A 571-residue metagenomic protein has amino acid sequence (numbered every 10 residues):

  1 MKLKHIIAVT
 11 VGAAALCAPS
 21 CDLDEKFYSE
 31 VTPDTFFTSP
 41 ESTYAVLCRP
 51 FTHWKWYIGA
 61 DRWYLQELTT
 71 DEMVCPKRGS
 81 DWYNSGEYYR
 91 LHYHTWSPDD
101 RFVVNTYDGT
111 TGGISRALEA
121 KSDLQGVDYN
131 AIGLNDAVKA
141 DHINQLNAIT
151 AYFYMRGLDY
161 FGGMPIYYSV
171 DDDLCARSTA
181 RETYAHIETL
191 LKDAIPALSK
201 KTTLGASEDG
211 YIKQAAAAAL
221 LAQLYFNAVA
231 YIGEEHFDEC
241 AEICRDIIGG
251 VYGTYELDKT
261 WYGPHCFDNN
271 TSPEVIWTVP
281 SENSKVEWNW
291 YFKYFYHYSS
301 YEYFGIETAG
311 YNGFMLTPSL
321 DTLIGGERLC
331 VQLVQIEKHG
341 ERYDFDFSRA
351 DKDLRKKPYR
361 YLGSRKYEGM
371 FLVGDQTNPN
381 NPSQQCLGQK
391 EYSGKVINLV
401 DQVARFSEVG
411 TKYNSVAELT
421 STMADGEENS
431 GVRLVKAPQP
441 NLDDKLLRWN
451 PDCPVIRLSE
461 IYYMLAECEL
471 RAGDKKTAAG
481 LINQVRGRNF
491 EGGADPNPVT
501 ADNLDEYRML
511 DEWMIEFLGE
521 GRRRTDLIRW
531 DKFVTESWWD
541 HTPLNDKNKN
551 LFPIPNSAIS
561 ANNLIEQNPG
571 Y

Functional and structural regions predicted by a protein language model:
L3, C17-E41, A151, I187 (+4 more regions): Bacterial Sec-dependent N-terminal signal peptides
S20-L23, W82, S97, T110-G113 (+8 more regions): Long, intrinsically disordered, low-complexity segments
D22-S85, K192-D193, A215-A404: An aromatic- and glycine-enriched ligand-binding surface/loop that stacks and positions planar moieties
F37-C48, T52-Y57, S80-F161, D173-A185 (+3 more regions): Conserved, well-structured interaction surfaces
D100, V104, L362-V485: C-terminal substrate/ligand-recognition segments
R156-Y160, P165, T202, N227-G233 (+1 more regions): Short coil/turn linking the two alpha-helices of tandem helical-hairpin repeats
